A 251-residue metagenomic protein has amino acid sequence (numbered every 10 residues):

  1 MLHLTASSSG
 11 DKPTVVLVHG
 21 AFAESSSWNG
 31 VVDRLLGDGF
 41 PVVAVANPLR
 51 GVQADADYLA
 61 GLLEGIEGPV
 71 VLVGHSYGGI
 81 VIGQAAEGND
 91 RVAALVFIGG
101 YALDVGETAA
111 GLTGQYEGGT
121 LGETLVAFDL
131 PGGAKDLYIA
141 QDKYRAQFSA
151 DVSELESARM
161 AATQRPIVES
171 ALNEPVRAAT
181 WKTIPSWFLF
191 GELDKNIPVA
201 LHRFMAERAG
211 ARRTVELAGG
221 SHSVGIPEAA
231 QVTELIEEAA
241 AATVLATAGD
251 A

Functional and structural regions predicted by a protein language model:
D11-V52, V70, G88: Conserved HGGG/HGGXW glycine-rich cap/lid loop of the alpha/beta-hydrolase fold
A54-V70: Conserved acidic catalytic loop of the alpha/beta-hydrolase fold
V73-G78, I82: Gly/Ala-rich beta-loop-alpha elbow adjacent to hydrolase catalytic centers
R91-V92, V96-P131, V168-L172: Flexible "cap/lid" loop of the alpha/beta hydrolase fold
G133-T180: Conserved alpha/beta-hydrolase catalytic His-Asp/Glu region
L155, R165-A209, R213-A229: Conserved serine/cysteine hydrolase catalytic core
R213-A251: Catalytic active-site module of serine/aspartate enzymes centered on a nucleophile-bearing elbow/loop
